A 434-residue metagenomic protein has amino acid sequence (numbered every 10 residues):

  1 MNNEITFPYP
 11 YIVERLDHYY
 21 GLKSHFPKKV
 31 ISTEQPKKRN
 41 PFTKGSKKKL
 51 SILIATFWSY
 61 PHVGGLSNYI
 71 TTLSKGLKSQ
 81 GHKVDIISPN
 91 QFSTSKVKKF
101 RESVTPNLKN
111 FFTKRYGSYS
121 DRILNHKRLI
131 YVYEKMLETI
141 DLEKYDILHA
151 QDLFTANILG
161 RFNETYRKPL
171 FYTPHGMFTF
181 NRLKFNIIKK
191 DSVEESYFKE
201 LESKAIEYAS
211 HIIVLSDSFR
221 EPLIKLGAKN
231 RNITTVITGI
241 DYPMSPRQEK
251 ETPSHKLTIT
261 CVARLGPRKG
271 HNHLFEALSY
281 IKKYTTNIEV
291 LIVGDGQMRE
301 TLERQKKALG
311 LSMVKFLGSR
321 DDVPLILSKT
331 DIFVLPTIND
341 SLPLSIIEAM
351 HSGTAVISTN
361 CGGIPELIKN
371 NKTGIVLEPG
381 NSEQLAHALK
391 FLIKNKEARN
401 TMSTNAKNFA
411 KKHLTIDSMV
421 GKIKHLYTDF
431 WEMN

Functional and structural regions predicted by a protein language model:
A150-T155, P174: Short His-centered aromatic/hydrophobic patch
F178, S192-H211: Membrane-proximal helix-turn-helix segments that form the acceptor-binding/catalytic region of lipid-linked
S218, G239: Carbohydrate-associated surface elements
T252-K269, F275-L278: Conserved donor-binding/catalytic core segment of Leloir-type glycosyltransferases
S319, I338: Aromatic "clamp/platform" in nucleotide-sugar-dependent glycosyltransferases that forms part of the donor/acceptor
A355-S358: Short hydrophobic beta-strand element within catalytic cores of glycosyltransferases and related nucleotide-activated
N370-N371, I375-S382, F391-E397: Conserved acidic donor-binding segment of nucleotide-sugar-dependent glycosyltransferases
Q384, F391, A398-K412, M419-H425: A short, well-ordered alpha-helix in the C-terminal region of glycosyltransferases
